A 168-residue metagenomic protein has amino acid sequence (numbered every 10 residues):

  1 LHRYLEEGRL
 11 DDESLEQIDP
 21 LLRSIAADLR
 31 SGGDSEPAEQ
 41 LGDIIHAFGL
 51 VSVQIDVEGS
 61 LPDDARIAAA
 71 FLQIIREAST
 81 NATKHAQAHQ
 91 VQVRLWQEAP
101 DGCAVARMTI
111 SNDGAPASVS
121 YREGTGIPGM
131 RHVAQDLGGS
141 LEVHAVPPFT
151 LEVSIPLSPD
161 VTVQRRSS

Functional and structural regions predicted by a protein language model:
L1-E13, T80-L95: Short alpha-helical "switch" segments that flank and position catalytic residues in signal-transduction proteins
I18, R23-D28, G32-A70, I75 (+4 more regions): Helix-loop-beta hinge of the Bergerat
V51-S60, R107-T109, L141-H144: Conserved transmitter core of two-component histidine kinases
I67, A104-M108, F149: Short beta-strand element(s) in the Bergerat
T80, V119-E152, R166: ATP phosphate-binding glycine-rich loop and adjacent ATP-lid/helix-beta elements within ATP-binding kinase/ATPase
Q90-C103, T109-S111: Short beta-strand/loop element within the Bergerat-fold HATPase_c
S111-A117: Glycine-rich acidic phosphate-binding loop
N112, V153-P159, S167-S168: C-terminal beta-strand of the catalytic ATP-binding
